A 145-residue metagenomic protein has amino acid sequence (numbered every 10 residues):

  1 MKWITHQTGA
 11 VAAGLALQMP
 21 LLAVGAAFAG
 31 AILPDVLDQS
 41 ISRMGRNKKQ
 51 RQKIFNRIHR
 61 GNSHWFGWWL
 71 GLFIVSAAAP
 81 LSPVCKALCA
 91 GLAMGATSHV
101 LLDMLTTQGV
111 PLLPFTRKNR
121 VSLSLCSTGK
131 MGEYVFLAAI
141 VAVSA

Functional and structural regions predicted by a protein language model:
M1-A145: N-terminal membrane-targeting hydrophobic helices
